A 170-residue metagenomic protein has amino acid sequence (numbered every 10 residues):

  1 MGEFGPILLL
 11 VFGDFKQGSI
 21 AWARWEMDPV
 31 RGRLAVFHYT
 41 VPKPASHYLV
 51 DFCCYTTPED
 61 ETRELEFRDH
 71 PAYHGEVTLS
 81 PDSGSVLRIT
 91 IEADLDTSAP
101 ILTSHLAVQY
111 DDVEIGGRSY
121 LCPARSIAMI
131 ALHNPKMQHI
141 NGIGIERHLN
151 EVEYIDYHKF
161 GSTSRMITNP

Functional and structural regions predicted by a protein language model:
M1-H74, P81-L87, E92-P170: Structured extracytoplasmic
